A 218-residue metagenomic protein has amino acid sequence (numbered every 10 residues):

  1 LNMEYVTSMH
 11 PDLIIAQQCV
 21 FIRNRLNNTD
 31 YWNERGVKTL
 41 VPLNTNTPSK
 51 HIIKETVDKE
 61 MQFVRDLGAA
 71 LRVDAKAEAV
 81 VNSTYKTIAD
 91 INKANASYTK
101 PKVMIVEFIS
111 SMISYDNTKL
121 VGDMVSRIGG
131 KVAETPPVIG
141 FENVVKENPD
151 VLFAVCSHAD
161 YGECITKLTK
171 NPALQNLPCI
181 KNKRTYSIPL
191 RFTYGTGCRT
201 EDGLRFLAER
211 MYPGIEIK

Functional and structural regions predicted by a protein language model:
L1, I22-L26, K54-M61, L71 (+6 more regions): Soluble non-cytosolic domains of exported or imported proteins
L1-A70, G140-N176, E209: Acidic/His-rich segments in extracytoplasmic proteins that coordinate ligands and/or metal ions
E34-G36, I128, K181: Short, structured coil segments at secondary-structure junctions
A70-I128: Basic- and aromatic-lined ligand-binding clefts that recognize polyanionic substrates
A75-A96, F192-G195, R199-K218: Ligand-binding clefts/hinges and TM-proximal coupling segments of bilobed small-molecule sensing domains
I109, H158, R191: Residue-level signal for short, function-critical loop segments
D123-E142: Interaction modules related to DNA damage response and DNA replication/repair
